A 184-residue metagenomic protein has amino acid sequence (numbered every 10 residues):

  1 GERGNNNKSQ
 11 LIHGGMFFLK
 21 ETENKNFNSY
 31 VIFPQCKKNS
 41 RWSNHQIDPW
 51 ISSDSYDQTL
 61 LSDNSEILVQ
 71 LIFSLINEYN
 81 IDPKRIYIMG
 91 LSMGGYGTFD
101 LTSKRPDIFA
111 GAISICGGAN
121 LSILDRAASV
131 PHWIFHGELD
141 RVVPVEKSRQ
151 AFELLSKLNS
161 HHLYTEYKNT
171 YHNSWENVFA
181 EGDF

Functional and structural regions predicted by a protein language model:
G1-N5, I76-Y79, L91, T98-S103 (+4 more regions): Cell-envelope and extracellular/periplasmic
E2-S65: Active-site machinery of serine-nucleophile hydrolases
N5-Q10, W42-I47, D100-L101, L124-A127 (+3 more regions): Short, solvent-exposed loop/turn and secondary-structure capping segments
F27-S29, A127-H132: Short, proline-enriched alpha-helix->beta-strand connector loops that line the catalytic pocket of alpha/beta-hydrolase
H45-S92: Gly/Ser-rich "nucleophile elbow"/oxyanion-hole loop immediately N-terminal to the catalytic nucleophile in hydrolases
Q58-E66, S103, V142-E146, W175-V178: Soluble non-cytosolic domains of exported or imported proteins
F73-N80, K84-R126: Primarily recognizes the serine-hydrolase "nucleophile elbow" in alpha/beta-hydrolase and SGNH/GDSL folds
I115, S122-I123, P131-F135, L139-F184: C-terminal catalytic histidine-bearing segment of alpha/beta-hydrolase fold enzymes
